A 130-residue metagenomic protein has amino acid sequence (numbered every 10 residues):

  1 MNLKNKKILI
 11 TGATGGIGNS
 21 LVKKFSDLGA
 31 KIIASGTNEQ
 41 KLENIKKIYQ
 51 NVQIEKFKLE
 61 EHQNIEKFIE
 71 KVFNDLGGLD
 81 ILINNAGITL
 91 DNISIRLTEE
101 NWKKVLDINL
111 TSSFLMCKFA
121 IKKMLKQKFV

Functional and structural regions predicted by a protein language model:
K6, G78-L79, M124-V130: Active-site loop of short-chain dehydrogenase/reductase
T14-G15: Conserved glycine-rich cofactor-binding loop
L28-E43: Conserved glycine-rich Rossmann-like NAD(P)H-binding loop of the short-chain dehydrogenase/reductase
K56-K67, E99: The beta1-alpha1 cofactor-binding region of Rossmann-like NAD(H)/NADP(H)-dependent oxidoreductases
A86-L90: Conserved NAD(P)H cofactor-binding loop of Rossmann-fold oxidoreductase domains
I93-S94, T98-L106: Substrate-binding pocket helix/loop in short-chain dehydrogenase/reductase
C117-K118: A short, exposed helix-loop element centered on a Lys and neighboring polar residues
